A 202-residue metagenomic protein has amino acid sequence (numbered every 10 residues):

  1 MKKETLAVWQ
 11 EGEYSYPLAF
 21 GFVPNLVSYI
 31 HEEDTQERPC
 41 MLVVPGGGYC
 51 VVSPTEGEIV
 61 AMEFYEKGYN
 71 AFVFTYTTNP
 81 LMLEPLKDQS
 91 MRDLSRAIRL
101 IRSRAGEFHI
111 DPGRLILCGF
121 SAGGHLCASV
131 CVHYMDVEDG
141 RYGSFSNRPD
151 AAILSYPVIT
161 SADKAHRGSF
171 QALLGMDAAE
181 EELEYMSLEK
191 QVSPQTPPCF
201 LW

Functional and structural regions predicted by a protein language model:
M1-T35, M91, D163-G168, S193: N-terminal cap/lid segment of alpha/beta-hydrolase-fold proteins
T35, A179-W202: Serine-hydrolase catalytic core
E37-G46: Short beta-strand element of the alpha/beta-hydrolase
P39, S146-D150, S193-C199: Short, proline-enriched alpha-helix->beta-strand connector loops that line the catalytic pocket of alpha/beta-hydrolase
C40, Y65-T75, I116, A151: A fold-wide structural signal in alpha/beta-hydrolase
S53-P54, I59, F72-P112: Catalytic nucleophile-loop/oxyanion-hole region of alpha/beta-hydrolase and closely related hydrolase-like folds
R96-R167, L183: Primarily recognizes the serine-hydrolase "nucleophile elbow" in alpha/beta-hydrolase and SGNH/GDSL folds
H166-E181: A catalytic-pocket lid/entrance helix-loop region that shapes and gates access to the active site across common
